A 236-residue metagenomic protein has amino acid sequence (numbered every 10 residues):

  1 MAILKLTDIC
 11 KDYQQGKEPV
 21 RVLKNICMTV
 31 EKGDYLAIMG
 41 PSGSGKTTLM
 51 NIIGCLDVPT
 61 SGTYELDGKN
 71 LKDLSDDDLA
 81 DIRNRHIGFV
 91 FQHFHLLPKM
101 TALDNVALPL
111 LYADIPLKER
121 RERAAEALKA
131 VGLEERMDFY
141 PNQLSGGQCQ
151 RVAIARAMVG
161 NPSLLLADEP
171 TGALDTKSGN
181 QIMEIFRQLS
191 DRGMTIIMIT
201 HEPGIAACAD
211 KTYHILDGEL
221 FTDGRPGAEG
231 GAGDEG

Functional and structural regions predicted by a protein language model:
M1-D12, T222-G236: ABC-family P-loop ATPase nucleotide-binding domain
A2-L216: ABC family nucleotide-binding domain
G218-L220: Generic detector of short, aliphatic-rich beta-strand segments that form the cores of beta-sheets in diverse domain
